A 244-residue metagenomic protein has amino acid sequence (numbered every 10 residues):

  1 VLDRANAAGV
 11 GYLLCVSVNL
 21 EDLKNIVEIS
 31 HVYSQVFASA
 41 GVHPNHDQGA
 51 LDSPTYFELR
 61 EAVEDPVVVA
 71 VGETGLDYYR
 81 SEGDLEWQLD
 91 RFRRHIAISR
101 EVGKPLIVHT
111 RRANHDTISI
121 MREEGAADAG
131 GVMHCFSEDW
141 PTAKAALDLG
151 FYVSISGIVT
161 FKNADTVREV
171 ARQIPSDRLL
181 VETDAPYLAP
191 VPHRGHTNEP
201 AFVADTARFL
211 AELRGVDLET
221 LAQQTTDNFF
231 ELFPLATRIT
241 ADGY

Functional and structural regions predicted by a protein language model:
V1-Y244: Mid-domain alpha/beta scaffold segments of enzyme catalytic cores
